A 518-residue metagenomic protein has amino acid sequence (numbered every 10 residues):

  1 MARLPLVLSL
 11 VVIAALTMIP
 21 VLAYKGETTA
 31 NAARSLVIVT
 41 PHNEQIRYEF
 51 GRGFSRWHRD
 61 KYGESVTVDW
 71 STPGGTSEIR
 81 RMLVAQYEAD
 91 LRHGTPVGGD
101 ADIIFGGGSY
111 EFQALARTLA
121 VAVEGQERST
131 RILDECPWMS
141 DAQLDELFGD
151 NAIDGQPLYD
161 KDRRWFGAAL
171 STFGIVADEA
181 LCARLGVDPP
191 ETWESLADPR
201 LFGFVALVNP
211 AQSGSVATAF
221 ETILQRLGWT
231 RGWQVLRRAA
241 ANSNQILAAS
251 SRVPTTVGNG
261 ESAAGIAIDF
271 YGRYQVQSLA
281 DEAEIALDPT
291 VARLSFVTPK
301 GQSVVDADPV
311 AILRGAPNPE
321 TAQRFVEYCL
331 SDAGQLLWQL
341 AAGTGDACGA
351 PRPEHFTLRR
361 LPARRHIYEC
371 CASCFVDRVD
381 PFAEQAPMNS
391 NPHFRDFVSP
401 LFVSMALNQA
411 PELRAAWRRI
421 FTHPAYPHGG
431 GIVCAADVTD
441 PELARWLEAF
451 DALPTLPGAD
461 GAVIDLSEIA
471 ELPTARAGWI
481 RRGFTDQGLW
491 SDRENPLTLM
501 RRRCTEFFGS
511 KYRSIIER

Functional and structural regions predicted by a protein language model:
P20-T118, P254-T255: Early extracytoplasmic/lumenal segment of secretory-pathway proteins
V37, E194-S215, T222-Q225: Short loop->beta-strand "edge-of-pocket" segments that line small-molecule binding or catalytic clefts across diverse
L91-T95, G99-I104, A116-R117, A122-V176 (+1 more regions): A structural signal for short loop-to-beta-strand junctions that line the ligand-binding cleft of periplasmic/secreted
V176-L181, V305-P319, L337-W338: A bilobed periplasmic-binding-protein/Venus flytrap-type ligand-binding module shared by bacterial periplasmic
T222-V291, L336-L337: Ligand-binding pocket segment of bilobal, Venus flytrap-like solute-binding proteins
V235-A240, I246-L247, I285-R314, F356-L358 (+1 more regions): Periplasmic-binding protein-like
L313-H393: Mature extracytoplasmic/periplasmic domains
A363-R518: Long, charged, low-complexity terminal extensions
